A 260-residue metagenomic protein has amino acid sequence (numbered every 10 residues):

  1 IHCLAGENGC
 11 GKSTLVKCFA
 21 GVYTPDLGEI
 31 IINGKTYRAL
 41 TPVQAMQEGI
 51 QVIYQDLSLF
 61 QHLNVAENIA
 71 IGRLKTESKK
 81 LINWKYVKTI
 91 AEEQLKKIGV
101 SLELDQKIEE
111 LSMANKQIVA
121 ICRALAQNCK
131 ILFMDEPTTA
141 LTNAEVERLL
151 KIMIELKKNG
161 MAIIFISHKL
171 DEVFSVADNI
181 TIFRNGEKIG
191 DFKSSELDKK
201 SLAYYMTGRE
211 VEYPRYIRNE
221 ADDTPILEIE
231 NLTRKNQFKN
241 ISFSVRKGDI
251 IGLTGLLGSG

Functional and structural regions predicted by a protein language model:
I1-G260: Glycine-rich phosphate-binding loops of nucleotide-dependent enzymes
